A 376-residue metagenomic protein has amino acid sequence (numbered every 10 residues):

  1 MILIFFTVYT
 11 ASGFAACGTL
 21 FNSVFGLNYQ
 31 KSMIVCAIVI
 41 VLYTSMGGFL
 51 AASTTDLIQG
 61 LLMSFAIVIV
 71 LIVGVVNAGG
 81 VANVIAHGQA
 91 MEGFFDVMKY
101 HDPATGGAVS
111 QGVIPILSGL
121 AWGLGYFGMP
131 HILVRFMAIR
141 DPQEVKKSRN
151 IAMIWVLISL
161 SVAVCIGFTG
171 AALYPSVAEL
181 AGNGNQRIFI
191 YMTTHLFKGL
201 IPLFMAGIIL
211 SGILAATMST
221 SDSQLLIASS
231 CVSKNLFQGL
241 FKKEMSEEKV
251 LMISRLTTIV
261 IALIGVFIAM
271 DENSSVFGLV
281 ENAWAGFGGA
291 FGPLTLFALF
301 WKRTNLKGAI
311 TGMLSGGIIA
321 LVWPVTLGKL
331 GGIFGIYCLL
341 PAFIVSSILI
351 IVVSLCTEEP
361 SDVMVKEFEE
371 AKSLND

Functional and structural regions predicted by a protein language model:
M1-D376: Membrane-embedded helix-loop-helix hairpins and adjacent transmembrane boundary segments in multi-pass transporters
